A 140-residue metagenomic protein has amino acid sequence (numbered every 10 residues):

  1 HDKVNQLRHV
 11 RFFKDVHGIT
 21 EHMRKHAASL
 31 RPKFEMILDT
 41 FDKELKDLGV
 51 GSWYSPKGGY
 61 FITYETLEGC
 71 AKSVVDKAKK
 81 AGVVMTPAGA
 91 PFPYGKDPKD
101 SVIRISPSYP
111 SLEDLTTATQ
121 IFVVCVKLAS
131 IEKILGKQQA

Functional and structural regions predicted by a protein language model:
H1-A140: PLP-dependent class I/II
